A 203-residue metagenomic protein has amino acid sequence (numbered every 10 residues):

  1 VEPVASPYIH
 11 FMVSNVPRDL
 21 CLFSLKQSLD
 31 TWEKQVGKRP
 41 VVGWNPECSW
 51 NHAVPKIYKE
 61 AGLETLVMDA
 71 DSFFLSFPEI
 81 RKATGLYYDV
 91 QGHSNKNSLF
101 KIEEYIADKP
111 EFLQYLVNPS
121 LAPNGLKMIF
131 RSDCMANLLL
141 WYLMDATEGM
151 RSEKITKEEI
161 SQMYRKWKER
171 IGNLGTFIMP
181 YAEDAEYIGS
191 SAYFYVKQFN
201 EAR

Functional and structural regions predicted by a protein language model:
V1-P46, P123-A146, I178-A185: Metal-dependent polysaccharide deacetylase catalytic core of the NodB/CE4 family, i.e., the active-site-bearing domain
E47-E186, S190-R203: Active-site-adjacent pocket scaffolds in enzyme catalytic domains
